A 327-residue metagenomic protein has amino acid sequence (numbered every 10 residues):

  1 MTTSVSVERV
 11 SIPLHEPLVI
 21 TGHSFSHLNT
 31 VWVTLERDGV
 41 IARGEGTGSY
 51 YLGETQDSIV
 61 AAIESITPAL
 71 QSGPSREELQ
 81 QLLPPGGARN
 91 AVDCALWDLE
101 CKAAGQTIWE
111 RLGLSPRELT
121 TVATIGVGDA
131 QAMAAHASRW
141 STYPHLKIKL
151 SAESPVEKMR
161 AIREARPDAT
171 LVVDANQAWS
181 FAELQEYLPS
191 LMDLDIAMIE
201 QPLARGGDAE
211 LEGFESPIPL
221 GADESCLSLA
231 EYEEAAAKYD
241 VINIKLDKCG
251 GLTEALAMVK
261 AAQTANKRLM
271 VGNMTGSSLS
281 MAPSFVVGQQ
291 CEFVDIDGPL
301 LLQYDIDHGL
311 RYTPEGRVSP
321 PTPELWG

Functional and structural regions predicted by a protein language model:
M1-L171, A178-Q185, M192-D193, I306-G327: N-terminal capping/lid subdomain adjacent to the active-site entrance of alpha/beta enzymes
G39-G44, G113, G250-G251, G272 (+1 more regions): Glycine-centered flexibility sites
V40, R76, K267-V271, E292: A short pocket-lining beta-strand/turn micro-motif at the edge of beta-sheets
E153-M274, S278-A282, V286-Q289, D297 (+1 more regions): Catalytic core of soluble alpha/beta enzymes
